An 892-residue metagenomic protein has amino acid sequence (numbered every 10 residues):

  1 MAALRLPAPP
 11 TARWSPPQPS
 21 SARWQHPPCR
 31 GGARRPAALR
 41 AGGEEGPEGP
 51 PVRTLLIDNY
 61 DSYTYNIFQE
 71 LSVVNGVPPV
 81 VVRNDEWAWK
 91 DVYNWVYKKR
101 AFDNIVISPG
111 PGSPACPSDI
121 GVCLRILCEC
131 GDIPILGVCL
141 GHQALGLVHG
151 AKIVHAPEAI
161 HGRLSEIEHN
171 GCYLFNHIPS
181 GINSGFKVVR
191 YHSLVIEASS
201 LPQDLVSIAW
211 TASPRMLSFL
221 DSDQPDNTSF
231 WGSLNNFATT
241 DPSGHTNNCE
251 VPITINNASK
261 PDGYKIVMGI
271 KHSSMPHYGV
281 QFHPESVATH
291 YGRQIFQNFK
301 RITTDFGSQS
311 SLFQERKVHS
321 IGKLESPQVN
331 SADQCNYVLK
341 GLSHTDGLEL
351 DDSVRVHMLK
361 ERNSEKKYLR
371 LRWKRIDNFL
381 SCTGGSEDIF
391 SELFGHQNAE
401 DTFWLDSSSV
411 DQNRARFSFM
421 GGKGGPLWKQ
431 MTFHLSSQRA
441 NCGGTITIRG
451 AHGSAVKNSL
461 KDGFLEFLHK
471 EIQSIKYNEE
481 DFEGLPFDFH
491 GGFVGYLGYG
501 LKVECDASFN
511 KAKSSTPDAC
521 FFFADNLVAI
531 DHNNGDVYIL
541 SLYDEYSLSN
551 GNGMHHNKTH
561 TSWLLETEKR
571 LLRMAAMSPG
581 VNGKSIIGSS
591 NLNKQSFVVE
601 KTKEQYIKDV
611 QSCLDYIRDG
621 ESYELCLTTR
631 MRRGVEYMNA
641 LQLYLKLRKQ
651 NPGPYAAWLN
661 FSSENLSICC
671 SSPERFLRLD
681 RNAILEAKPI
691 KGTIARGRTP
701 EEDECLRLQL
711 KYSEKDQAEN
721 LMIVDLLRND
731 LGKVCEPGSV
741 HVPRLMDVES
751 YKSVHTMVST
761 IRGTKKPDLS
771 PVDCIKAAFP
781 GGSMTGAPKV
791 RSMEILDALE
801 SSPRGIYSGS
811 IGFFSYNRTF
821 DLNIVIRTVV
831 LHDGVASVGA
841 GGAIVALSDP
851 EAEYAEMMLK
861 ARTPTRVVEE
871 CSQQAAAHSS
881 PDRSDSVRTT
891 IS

Functional and structural regions predicted by a protein language model:
A2-P7, R23-Y63, V74, P78-I107 (+3 more regions): Amide-donor transfer/coupling interface in amidating biosynthetic enzymes
R13-W14, I107-P109: Carrier-protein-dependent adenylate-forming modules in NRPS/ANL systems
Y63-N66, N413: Short N-terminal binding/cap micro-motifs at the start of the first secondary-structure element
F68, H142, L164, G171 (+1 more regions): Short amphipathic alpha-helical/adjacent loop interface patches that line ligand and macromolecule-binding sites
F68-E70, N75-K90, K733-V748, I761: A short alpha/beta connector and helix-capping loop motif
P109-P114, G141-Q143, P284, Y499: Short glycine-rich anion-binding loops that position phosphate/pyrophosphate groups of nucleotides and phosphorylated
D333-S892: Extended alpha-helical targeting/anchoring segments, especially N-terminal organellar/secretory targeting helices
